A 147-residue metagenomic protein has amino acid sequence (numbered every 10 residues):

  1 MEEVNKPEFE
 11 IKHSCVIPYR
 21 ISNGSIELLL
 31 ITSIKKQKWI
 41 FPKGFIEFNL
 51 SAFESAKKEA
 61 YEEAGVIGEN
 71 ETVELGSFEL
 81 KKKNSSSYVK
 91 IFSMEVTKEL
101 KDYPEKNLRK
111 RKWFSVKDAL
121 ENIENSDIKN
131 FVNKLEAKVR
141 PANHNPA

Functional and structural regions predicted by a protein language model:
E2-E3, P7-E10, S51, Y61 (+3 more regions): Ribonuclease/tRNase effector modules and their secretory precursors
E2-L28: Conserved N-terminal beta-strand and adjoining loop/helix that marks the start of the Nudix/MutT-like hydrolase domain
F9-I11, N23, N84-S86, K106-L108: A generic fold-level signal
P18-R20, T32-S33, E95-V96: Residue-level signal for short segments within beta-strands and strand-turn junctions of well-structured beta-sheet
G24-V66: Conserved Nudix-box catalytic region and its N-terminal flanking loop in Nudix hydrolases and closely related
Q37-K38, K101-A147: Nudix hydrolase/Nudix homology domain
V66-G76: A short coil-to-beta-strand element that immediately follows conserved catalytic motifs
S77-D102, K112-F114: Active-site-adjacent beta-strand/loop module that shapes the phosphate/pyrophosphate-binding cleft
